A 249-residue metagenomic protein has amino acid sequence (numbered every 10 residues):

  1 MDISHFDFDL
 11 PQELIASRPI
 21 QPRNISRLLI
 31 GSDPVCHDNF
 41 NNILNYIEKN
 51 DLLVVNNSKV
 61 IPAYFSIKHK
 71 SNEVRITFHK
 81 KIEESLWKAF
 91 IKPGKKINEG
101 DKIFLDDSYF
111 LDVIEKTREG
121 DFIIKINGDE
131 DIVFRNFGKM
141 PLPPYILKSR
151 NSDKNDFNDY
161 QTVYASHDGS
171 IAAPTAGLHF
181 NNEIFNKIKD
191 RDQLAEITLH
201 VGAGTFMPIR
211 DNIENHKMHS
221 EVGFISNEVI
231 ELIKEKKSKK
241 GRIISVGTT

Functional and structural regions predicted by a protein language model:
M1-T249: Surface-exposed, charge/polar-rich loops and edge strands
